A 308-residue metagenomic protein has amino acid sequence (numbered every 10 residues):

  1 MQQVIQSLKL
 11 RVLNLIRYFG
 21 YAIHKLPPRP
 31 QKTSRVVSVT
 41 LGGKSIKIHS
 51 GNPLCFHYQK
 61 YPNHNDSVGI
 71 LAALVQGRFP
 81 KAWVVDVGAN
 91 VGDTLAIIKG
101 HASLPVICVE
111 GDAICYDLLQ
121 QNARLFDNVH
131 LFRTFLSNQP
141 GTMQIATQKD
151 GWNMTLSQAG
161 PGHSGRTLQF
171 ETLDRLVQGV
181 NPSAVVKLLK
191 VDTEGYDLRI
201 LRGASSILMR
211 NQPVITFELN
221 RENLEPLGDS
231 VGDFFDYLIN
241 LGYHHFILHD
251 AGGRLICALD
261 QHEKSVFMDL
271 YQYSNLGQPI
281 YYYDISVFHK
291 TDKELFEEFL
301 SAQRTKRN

Functional and structural regions predicted by a protein language model:
M1-N122, N128-H130, G162, R166 (+2 more regions): S-adenosyl-L-methionine
G77, W83-L95, F170-G228: Active-site segment flanking the S-adenosylmethionine/decSAM binding pocket in AdoMet-dependent transferases
I97-H101, Q121, I200-I207, D233: A short acidic, amphipathic alpha-helical/loop segment
D112-A113, F135-N138, N220-N223: Short "lid" loop at the C-terminus of a central beta-strand within the Rossmann-like core of SAM-dependent
Q120-R175: S-adenosyl-L-methionine
R133-T134, Y243-G253: Conserved S-adenosyl-L-methionine
V231-H244: Conserved Class I S-adenosyl-L-methionine
